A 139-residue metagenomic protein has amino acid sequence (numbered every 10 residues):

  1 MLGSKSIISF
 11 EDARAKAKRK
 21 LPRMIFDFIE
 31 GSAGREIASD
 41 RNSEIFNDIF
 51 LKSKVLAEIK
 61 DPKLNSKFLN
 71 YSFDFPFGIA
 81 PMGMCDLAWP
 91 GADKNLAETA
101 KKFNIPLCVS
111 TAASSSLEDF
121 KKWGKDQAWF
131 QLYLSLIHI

Functional and structural regions predicted by a protein language model:
L2-N70: An N-cap/entry alpha-helix motif that binds or orients negatively charged groups
P22, I79, A100: Conserved, mostly hydrophobic/aromatic
F77-A80, L107-V109, A128-L132: Hydrophobic faces of well-ordered beta-strands that scaffold small-molecule active sites in alpha/beta enzyme cores
M82-M84, A112, Y133-S135: Active-site beta-loop-alpha junctions enriched in small/polar residues
P90, V109-G124: Active-site-adjacent beta->alpha loops and helix N-cap segments on the catalytic face of soluble alpha/beta enzymes
K94-E98, E118: Alpha-helical segments flanking ligand/cofactor-binding loops in enzyme cores
I137-I139: Conserved small/polar residues in nucleotide/adenosyl-binding loops
